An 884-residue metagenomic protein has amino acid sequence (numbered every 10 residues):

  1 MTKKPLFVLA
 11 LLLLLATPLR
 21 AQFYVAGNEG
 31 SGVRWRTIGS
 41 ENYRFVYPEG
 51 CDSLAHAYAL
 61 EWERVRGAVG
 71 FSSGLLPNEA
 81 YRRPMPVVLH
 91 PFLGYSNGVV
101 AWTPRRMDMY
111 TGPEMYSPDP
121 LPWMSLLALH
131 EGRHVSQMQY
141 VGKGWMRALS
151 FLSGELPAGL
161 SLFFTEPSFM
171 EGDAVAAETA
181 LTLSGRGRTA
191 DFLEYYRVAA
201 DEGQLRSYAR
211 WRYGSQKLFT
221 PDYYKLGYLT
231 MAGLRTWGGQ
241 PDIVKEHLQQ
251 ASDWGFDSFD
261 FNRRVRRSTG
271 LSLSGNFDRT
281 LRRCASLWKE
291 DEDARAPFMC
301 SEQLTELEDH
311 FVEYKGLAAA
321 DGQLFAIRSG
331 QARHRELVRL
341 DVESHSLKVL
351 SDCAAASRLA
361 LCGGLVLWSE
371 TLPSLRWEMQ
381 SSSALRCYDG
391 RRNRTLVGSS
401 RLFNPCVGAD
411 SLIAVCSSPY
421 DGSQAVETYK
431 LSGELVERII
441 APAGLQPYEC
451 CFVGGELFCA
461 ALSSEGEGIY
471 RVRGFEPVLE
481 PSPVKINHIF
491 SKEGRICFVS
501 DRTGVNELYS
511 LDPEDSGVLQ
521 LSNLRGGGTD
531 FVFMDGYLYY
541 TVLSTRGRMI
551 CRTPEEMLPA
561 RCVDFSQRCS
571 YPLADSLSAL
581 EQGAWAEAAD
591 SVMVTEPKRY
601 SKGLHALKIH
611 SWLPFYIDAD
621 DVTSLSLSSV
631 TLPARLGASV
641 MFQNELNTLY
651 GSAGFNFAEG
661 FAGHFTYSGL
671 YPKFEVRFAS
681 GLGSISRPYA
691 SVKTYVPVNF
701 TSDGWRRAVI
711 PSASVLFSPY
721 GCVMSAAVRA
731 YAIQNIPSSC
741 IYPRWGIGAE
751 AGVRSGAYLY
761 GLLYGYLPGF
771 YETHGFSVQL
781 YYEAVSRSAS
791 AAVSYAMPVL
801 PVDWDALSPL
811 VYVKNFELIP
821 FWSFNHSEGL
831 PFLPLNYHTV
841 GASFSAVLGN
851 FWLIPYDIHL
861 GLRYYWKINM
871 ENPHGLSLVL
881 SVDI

Functional and structural regions predicted by a protein language model:
A21-L160, A174: Juxtacatalytic substrate-recognition/specificity segment
V25-G30, P122-L127, Y140-A232, T236-W237 (+1 more regions): Acidic/His/Gly-enriched intrinsically disordered linker/tail segments that often contain short helix/coil "MoRF-like"
A26-S31, T37, L218-P221, H247-G364: Beta/coil-rich, acidic/histidine-enriched accessory regions frequently appended to metallopeptidases
N97-V100, P118, S125, E166-P167 (+6 more regions): Conserved beta-propeller blade repeats
G187, D191, F311, R328-L337 (+11 more regions): A flexible loop/linker signature enriched in serine peptidases of the S9 family
E290-V312, D341-S357, R386-C406, L431-C451 (+4 more regions): Multi-bladed beta-propeller domains
T305, H310, E556-G669, K673-V676 (+1 more regions): Outer-membrane beta-barrel initiation region
R635-L646, Y650-Y695, R707-F717, V723-S725 (+1 more regions): C-terminal transmembrane beta-barrel domains of outer membrane proteins
